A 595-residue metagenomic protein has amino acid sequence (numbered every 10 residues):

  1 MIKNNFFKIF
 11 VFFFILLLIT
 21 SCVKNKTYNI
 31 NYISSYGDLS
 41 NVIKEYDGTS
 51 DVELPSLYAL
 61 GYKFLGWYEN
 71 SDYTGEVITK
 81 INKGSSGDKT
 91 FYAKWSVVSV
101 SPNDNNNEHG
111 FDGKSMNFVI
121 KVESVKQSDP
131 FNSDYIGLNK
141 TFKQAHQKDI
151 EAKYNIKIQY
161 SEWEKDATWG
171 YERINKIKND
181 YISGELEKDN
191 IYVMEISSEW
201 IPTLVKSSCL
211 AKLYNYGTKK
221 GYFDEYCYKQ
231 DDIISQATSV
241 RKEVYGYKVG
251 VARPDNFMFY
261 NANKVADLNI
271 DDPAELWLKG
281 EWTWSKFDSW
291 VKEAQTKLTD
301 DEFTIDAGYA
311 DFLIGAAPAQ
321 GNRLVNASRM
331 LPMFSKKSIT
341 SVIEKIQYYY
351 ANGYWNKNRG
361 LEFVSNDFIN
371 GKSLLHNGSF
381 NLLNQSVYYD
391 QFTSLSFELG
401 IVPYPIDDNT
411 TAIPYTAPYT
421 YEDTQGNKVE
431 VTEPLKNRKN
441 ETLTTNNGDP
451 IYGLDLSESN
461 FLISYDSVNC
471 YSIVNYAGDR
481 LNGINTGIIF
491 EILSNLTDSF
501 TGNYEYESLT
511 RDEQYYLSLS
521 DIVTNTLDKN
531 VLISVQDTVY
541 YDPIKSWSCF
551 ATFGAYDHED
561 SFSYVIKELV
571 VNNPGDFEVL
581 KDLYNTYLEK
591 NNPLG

Functional and structural regions predicted by a protein language model:
I2, C22-V100: Secondary-structure capping and domain/repeat boundary segments
I30-Y32, F111-G137, I156-S161, V193 (+2 more regions): Short, well-ordered beta-strand elements
N103-M116, E164-Y171, S198-F257, P434-N437 (+1 more regions): Hinge/lid segment of periplasmic solute-binding proteins
S133-S198: Early extracytoplasmic/lumenal segment of secretory-pathway proteins
D189-M194, Q236-A252, N256-M258, A266 (+1 more regions): Extracytoplasmic/periplasmic solute-binding protein
D288-E293, N326-L361: Glycine-centered hinge/linker elements that transmit conformational signals in sensory and ligand-binding systems
Q391-L509: Extracytoplasmic/periplasmic substrate-recognition and gating elements
Q425-V431, N475-G487, S494-G595: Conserved C-terminal helix/tail region of periplasmic/extracytoplasmic solute-binding proteins
